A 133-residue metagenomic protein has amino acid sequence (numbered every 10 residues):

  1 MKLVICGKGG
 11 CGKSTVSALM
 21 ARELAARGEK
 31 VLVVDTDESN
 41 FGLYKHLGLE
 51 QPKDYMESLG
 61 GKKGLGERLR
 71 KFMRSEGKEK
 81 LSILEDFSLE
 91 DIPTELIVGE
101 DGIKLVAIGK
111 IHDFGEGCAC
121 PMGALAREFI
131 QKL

Functional and structural regions predicted by a protein language model:
I5: Hydrophobic anchor at the beta1->P-loop junction of P-loop NTPases
G10: Walker A (P-loop) phosphate-binding loop of P-loop NTPases
K13: Conserved lysine of the Walker
V16, M20: Hydrophobic positions on the alpha1 helix immediately C-terminal to the Walker A/P-loop
A25-D101: N-terminal phosphate/diphosphate-binding loop that engages ATP/GTP or pyrophosphate donors across diverse enzyme folds
K78-L133: Phosphate-binding/switch loop-helix module in NTP-utilizing enzymes
